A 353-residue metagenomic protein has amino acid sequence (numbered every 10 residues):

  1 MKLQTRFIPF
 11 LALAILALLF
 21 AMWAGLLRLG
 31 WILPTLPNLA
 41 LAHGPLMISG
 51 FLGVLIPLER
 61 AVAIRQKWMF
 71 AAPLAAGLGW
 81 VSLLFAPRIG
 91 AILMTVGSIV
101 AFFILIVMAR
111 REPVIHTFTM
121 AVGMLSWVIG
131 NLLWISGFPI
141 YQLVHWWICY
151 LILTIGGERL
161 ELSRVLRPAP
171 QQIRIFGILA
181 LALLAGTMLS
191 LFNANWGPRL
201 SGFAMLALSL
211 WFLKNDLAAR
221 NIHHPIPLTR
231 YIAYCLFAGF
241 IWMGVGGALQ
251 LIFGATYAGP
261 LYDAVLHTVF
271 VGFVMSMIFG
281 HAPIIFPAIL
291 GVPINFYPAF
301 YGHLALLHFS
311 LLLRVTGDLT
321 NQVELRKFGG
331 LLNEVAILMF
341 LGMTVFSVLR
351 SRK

Functional and structural regions predicted by a protein language model:
M1-K353: Hydrophobic alpha-helical transmembrane segments of multi-pass integral membrane proteins
